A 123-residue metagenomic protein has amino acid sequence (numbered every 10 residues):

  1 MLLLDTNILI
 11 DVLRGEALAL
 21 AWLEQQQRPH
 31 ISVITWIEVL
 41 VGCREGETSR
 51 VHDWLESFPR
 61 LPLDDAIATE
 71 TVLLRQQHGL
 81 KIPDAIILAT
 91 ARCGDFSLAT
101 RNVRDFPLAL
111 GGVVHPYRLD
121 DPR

Functional and structural regions predicted by a protein language model:
L2-L3, A17-I82, I86-S97, P107-R123: PIN-domain endoribonuclease scaffold, especially VapC-family toxins
R101: Conserved acidic donor-binding loop of glycosyltransferase catalytic domains
R104: Flexible glycine-rich beta->alpha loop in the catalytic core of nucleotide-sugar glycosyltransferases
